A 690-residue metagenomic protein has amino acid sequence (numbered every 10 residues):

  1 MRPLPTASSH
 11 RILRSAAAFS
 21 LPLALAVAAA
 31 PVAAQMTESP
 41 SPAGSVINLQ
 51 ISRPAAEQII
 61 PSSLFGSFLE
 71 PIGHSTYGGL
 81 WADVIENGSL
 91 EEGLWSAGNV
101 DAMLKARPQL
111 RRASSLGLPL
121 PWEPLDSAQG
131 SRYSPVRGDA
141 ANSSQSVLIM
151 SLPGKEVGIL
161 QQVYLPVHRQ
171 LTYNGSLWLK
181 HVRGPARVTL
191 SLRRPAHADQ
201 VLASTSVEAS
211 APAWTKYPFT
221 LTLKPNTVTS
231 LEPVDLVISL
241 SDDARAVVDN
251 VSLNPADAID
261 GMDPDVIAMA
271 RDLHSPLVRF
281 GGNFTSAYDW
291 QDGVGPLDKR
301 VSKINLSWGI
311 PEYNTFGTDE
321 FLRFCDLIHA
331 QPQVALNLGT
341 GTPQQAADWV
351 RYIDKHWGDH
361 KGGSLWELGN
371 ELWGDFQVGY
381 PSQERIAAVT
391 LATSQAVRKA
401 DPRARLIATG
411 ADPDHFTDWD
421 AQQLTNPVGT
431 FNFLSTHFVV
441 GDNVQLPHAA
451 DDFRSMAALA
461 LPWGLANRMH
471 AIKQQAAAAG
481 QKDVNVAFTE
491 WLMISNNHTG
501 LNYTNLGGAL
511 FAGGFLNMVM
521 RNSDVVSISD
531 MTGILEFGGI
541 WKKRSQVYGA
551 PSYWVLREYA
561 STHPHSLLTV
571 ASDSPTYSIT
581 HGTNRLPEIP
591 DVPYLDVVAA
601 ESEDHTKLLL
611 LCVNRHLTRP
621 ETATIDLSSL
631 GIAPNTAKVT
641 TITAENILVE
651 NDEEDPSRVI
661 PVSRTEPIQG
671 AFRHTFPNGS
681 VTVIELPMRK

Functional and structural regions predicted by a protein language model:
Q35-N314, Q331-Q333, T340-G341, A346-A347 (+5 more regions): Extracellular and organelle-lumenal recognition/adhesion modules and their flexible linkers in secreted
P71-I72, D483-D596, D604-H605: Aromatic/acidic polysaccharide-binding cleft in carbohydrate-active enzymes
W178-R183, T222-K224, E558-S561, V613-H616 (+1 more regions): Solvent-exposed strand-to-loop "edge" motifs in beta-rich extracellular domains
L221-V237, P255-S275, N314, E320-F324 (+7 more regions): An active-site-proximal structural segment forming one wall of the substrate-binding cleft that immediately precedes
V234-R245, Q383-L516, S574-P590: Noncatalytic carbohydrate-binding groove/subsite architecture in carbohydrate-active enzymes
S241, G281-F284, I353-S382, A408 (+3 more regions): Active-site groove signature of glycoside hydrolases
P590-A633, V639, T682-V683: Carbohydrate-binding surface patches
L630-F676: Acidic, Ser/Thr/Pro-rich beta/coil linker or hinge segments at domain junctions
